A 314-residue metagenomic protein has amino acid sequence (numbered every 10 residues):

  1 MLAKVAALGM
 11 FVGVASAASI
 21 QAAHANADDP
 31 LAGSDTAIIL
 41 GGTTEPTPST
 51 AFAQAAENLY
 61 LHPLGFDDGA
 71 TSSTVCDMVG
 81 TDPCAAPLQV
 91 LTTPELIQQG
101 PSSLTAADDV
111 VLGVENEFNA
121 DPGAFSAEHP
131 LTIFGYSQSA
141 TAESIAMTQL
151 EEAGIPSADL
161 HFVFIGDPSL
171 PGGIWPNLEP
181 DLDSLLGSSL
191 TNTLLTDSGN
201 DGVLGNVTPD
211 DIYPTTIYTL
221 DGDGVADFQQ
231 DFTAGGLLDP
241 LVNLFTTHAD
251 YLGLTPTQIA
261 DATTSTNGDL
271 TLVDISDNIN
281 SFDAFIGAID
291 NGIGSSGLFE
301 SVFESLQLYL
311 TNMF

Functional and structural regions predicted by a protein language model:
M1-A27, F162: Secretory targeting and sorting signals
A3, A7, D35-T36, H129: N-terminal hydrophobic or amphipathic segments with adjacent small-residue motifs that include Sec signal peptides
A15, S19, T47-P48, I145: Residues at secondary-structure transition points
A23, A146-L150: Short alpha-helical segments and helix-capping/turn motifs at coil-helix boundaries
D29-A124, Q149-F314: Surface cap/lid and interfacial helix-loop subdomains adjacent to catalytic sites that gate substrate access
N119-S137: Alpha/beta-hydrolase fold nucleophile elbow
I133-M147: Gly/Ala-rich beta-loop-alpha elbow adjacent to hydrolase catalytic centers
